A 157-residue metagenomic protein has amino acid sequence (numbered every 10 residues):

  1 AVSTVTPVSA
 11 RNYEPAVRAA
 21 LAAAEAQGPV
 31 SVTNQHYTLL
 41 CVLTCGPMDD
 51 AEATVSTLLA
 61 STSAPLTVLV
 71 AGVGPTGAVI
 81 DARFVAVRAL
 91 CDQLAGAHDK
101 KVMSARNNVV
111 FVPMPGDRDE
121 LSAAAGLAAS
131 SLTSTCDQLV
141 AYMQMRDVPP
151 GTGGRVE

Functional and structural regions predicted by a protein language model:
A1-Q35, P75-D81: Von Willebrand factor
V2-Y13, T33-H36, P47-A51, L121-L132: Amphipathic alpha-helical protein-protein interaction segments
S9, Q27-T33, D50, T54 (+2 more regions): Short, flexible/disordered secondary-structure transition segments
A16, Q35-D49, A71-G74: DG-centered beta-turn motif at the end of beta-strands
V17-V30, E52-L58, A95-H98: Eukaryotic intrinsically disordered and solvent-exposed regulatory patches
T33-T38, S63-T67: Loop/turn elements at helix/coil->beta-strand transitions in domains of secreted/extracellular proteins
A51-S56, R83-V87: Well-ordered, non-membrane alpha-helical segments in soluble/globular domains
T62-E157: Von Willebrand factor type A / integrin I
